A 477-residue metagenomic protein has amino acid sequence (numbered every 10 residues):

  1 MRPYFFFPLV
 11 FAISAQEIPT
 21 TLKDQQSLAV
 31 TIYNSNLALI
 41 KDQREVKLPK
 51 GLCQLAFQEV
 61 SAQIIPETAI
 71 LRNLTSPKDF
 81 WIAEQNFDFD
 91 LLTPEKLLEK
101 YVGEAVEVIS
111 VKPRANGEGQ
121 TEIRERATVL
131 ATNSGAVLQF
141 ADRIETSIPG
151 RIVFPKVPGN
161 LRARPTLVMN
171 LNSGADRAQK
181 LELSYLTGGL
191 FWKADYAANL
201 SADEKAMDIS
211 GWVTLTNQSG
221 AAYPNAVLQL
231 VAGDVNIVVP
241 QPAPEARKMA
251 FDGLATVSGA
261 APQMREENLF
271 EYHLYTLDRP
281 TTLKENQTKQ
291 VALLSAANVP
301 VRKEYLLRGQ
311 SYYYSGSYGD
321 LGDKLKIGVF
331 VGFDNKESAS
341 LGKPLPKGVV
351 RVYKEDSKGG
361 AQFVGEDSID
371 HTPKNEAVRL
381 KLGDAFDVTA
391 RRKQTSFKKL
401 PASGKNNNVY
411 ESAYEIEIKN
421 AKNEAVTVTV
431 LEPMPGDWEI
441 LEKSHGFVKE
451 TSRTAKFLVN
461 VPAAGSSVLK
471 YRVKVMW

Functional and structural regions predicted by a protein language model:
M1-P8: Sec-dependent signal peptide recognition, specifically the positively charged N-region followed immediately by
P3, I13-W477: Long, intrinsically disordered, low-complexity accessory segments associated with secretion and vesicular trafficking
